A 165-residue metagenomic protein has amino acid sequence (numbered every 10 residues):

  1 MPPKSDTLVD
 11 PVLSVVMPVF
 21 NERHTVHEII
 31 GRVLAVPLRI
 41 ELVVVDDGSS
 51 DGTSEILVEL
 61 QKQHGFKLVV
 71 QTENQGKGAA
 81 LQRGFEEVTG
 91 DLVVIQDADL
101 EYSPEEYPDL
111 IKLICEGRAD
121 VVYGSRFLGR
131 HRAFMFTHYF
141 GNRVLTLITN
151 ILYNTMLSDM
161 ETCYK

Functional and structural regions predicted by a protein language model:
M1-L34: N-proximal low-complexity "stem/linker" segments adjacent to membrane-targeting elements
V19, V45-D47, Q71: Conserved sequence signature across two-component system core domains
E22-T25, S49, K77, S103: Donor nucleotide-sugar binding loop of glycosyltransferases
H24-E28, D51-L60: Acidic helix N-cap motif at the loop->helix transition within catalytic regions of sugar-transfer enzymes
I40-V43, S54-E87: Conserved donor nucleotide-binding strand/loop of the catalytic core
D46-E55, L100: A conserved acidic beta->alpha catalytic loop
Q71-E87, L92, P104-K165: Acceptor/aglycone-binding surface of glycosyltransferases and processive sugar-polymer synthases
